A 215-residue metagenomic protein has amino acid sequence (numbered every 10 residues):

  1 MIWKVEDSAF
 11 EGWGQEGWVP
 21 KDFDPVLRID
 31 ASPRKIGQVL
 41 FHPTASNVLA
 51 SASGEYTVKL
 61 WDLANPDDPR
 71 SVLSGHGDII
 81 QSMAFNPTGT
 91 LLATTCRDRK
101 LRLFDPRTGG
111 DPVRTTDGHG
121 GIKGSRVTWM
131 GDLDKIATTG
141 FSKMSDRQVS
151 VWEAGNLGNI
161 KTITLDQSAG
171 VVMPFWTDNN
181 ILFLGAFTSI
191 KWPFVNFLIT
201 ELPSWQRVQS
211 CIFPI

Functional and structural regions predicted by a protein language model:
M1-Q38, A45, L49: Eukaryotic helix-linker segments that join adjacent hydrophobic helices
I29-P214: WD40 beta-propeller repeat blades
